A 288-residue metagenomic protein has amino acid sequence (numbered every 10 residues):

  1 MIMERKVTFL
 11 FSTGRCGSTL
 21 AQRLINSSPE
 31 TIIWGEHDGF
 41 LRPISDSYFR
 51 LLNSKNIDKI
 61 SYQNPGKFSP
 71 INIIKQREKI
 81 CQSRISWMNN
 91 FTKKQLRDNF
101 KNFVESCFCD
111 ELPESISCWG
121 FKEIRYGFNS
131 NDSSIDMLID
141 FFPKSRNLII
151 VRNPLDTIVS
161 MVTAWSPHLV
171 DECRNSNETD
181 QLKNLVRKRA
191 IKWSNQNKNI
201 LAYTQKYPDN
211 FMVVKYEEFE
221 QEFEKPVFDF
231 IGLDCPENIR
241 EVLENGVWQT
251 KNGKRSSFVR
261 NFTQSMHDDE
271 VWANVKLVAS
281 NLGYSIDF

Functional and structural regions predicted by a protein language model:
M1-F9, V162-W165, K183-V186, L201-Q205 (+3 more regions): PAPS-dependent sulfotransferases, especially Golgi type II membrane carbohydrate sulfotransferases
R5, C16, F103, S130-S133 (+1 more regions): Short, conserved clusters of charged catalytic residues that mark active-site and nucleotide-handling motifs
S12-T13: P-loop (Walker A) phosphate-binding loop of NTP-binding proteins
T19-T31: A conserved segment at the C-terminal end of the G1
I32-G35, M212-V213: Conserved catalytic segments around the Walker B and adjacent sensor/switch elements of P-loop NTPase domains
W34-I135, F141, V170-R174, V275: PAPS-dependent sulfation machinery
H37-L41, I150-N153, R240-L243: A short, structured active-site edge motif that brings together acidic residues
L112-N238: PAPS-dependent sulfotransferase catalytic domain
